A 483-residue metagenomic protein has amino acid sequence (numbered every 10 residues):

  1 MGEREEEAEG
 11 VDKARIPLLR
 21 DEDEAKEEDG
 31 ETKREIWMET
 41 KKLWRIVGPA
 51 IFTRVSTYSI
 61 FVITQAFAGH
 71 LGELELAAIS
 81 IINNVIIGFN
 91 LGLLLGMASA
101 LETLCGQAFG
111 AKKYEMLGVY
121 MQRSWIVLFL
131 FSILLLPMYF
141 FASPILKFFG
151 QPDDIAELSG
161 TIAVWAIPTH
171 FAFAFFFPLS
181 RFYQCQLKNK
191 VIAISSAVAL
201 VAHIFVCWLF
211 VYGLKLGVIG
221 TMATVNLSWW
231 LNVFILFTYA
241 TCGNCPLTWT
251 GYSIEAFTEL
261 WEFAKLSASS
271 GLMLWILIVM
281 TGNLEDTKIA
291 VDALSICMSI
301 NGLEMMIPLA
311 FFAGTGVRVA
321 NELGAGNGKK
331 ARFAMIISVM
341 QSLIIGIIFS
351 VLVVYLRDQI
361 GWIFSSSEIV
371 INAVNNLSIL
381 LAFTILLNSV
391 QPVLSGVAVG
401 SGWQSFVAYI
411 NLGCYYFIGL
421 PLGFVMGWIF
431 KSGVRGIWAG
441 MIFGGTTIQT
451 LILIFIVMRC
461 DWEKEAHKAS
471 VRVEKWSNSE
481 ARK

Functional and structural regions predicted by a protein language model:
G2-V47, V218, M222-S228, F234-L274 (+2 more regions): Interhelical loop/hinge segments that connect adjacent transmembrane helices in multipass membrane
I16-E27, K41-E102, K265-T281: Signature of the first transmembrane helix
K33, E39, E157, K190-V191 (+9 more regions): Membrane-interface helix-loop junctions in multi-pass transport and translocation proteins
W37, L146-A166, N283-L294, L356-A382 (+1 more regions): Interfacial segments at transmembrane-helix termini and the short loops linking adjacent helices
R45-T64, V225-N232, L236, A240 (+2 more regions): Transmembrane helical elements of multi-pass membrane transporters/channels
Y58-A77, L146-D153, L209-L216, A268-S299 (+5 more regions): Helix-terminus/linker motif at the lipid-water interface of multi-pass membrane proteins
V62-Q65, L76-L136, F140, F176-C185 (+4 more regions): Small-residue-rich hydrophobic transmembrane alpha-helices
F89, P137-M138, D153-L179, I194-S195 (+7 more regions): Alpha-helical transmembrane segments of multi-pass membrane proteins
